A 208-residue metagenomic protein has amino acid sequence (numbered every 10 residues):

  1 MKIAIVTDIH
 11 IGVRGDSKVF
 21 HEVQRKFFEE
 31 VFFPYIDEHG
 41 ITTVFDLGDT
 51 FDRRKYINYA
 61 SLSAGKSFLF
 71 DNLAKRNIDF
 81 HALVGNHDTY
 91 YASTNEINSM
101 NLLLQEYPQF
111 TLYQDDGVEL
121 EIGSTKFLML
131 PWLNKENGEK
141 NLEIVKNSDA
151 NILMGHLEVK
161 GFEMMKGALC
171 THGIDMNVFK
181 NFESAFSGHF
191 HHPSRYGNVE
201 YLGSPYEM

Functional and structural regions predicted by a protein language model:
M1-I3, H10, E29, Y35-D37 (+5 more regions): A structural signal for the main folded, soluble domain(s) of proteins
K2, I9, V13-V118, V178-F182: Core catalytic region of metal-dependent phosphoesterases/phosphodiesterases, especially metallo-beta-lactamase-like
K2-I3, T43, T125-K126, I152 (+1 more regions): Structural motif
I3-I5, L112, F127, A185 (+1 more regions): Conserved beta-strand scaffold positions in the cores of enzyme catalytic domains, especially in NTP/NDP-utilizing
D8, G48-D49, G85-N86, H156 (+2 more regions): Active-site glycine-centered loops adjacent to acidic/histidine catalytic or metal-binding residues that shape
E29-F32, S67, Q114-D115, G138-E143 (+2 more regions): A generic local structural motif
I122-N177: Binuclear metal-dependent hydrolase catalytic cores centered on His/Asp/Glu-rich metal-binding motifs
M165-M208: Conserved beta-sheet core of the metallophosphoesterase superfamily
